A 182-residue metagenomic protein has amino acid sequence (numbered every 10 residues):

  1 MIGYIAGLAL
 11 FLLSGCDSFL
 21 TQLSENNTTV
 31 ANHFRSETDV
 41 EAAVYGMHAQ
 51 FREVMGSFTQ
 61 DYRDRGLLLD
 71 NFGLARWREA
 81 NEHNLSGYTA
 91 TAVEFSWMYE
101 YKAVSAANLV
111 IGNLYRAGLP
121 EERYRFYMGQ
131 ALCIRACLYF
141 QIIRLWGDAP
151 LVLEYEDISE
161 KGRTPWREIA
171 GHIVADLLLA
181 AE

Functional and structural regions predicted by a protein language model:
M1-I5: Bacterial N-terminal signal peptides that target proteins for export
A6-L10: Hydrophobic helical h-region of N-terminal Sec-dependent signal peptides in bacterial secretory/periplasmic proteins
L13-G15: C-terminal motif of bacterial Sec signal peptides marking the signal peptidase cleavage site
D17-Q130, I134-G171: Short acidic-aromatic linear motifs embedded in glycine-rich loops, typified by GG[WY][YF]DAGD(H) and related
